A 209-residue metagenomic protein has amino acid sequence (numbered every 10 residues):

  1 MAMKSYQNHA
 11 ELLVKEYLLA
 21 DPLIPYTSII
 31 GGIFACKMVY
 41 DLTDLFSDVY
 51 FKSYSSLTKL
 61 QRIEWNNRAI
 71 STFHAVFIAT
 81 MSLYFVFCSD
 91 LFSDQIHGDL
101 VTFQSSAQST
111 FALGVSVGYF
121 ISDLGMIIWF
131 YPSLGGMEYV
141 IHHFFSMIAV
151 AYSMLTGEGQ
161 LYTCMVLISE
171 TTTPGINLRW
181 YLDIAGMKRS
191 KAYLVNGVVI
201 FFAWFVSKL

Functional and structural regions predicted by a protein language model:
M1-I168, T173, L182-L209: Membrane-helix and juxtamembrane interface regions of eukaryotic multi-pass membrane proteins
